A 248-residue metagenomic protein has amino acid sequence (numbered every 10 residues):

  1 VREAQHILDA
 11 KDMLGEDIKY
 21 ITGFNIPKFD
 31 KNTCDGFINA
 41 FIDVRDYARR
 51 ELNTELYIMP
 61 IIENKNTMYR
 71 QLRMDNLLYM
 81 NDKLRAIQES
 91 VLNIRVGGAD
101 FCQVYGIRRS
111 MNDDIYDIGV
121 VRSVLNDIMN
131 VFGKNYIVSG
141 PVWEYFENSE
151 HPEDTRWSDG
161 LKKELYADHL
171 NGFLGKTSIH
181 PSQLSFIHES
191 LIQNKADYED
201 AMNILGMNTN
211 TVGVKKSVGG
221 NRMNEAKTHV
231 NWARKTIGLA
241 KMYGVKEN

Functional and structural regions predicted by a protein language model:
V1-N248: Expand to "…catalyze enediolate/carbanion chemistry for C-C bond making/breaking, isomerization, decarboxylation
